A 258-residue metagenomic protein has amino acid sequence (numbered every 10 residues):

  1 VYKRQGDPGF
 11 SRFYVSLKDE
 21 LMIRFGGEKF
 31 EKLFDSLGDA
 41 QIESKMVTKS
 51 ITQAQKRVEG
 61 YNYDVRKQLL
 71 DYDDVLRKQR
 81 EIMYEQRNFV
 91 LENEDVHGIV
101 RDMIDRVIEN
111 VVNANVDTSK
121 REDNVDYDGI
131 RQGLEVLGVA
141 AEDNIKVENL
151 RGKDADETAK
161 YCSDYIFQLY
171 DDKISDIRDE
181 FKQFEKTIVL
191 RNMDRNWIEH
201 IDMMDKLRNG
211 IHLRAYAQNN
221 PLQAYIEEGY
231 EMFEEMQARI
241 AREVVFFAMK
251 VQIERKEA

Functional and structural regions predicted by a protein language model:
V1: Active-site loops and adjacent core secondary-structure elements that bind or stabilize anionic groups
R4-G6, S11-A258: Extended, charged helical/alpha-beta scaffold domains that provide interaction surfaces
